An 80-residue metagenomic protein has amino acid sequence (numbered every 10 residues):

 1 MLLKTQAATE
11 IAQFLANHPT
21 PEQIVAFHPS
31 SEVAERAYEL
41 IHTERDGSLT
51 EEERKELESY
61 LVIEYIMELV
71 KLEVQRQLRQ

Functional and structural regions predicted by a protein language model:
M1-Q80: Extended, charge-rich alpha-helical interface modules
